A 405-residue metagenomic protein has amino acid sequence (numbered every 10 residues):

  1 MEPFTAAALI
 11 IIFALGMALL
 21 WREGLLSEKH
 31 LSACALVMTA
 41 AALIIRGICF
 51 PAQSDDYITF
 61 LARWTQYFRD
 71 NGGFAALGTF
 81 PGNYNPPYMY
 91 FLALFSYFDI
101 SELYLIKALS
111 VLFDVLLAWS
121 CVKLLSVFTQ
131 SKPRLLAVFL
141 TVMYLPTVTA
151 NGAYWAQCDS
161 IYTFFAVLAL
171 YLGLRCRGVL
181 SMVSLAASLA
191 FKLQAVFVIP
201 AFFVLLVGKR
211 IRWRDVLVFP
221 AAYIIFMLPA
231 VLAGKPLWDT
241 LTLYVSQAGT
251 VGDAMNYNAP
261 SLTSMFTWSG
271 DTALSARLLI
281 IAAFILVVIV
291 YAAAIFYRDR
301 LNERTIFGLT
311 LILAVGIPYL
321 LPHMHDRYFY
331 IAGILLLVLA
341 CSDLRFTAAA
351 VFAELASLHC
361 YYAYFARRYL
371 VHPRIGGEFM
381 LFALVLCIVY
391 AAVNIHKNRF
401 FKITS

Functional and structural regions predicted by a protein language model:
M1-G47, S126-V127, L135-L136, N302 (+2 more regions): Start-transfer (signal-anchor) and selected internal transmembrane alpha helices of multi-pass inner/ER membrane
M1-L9, A18, C49, T240-S261 (+4 more regions): Transmembrane helical bundles and short interhelical boundary loops of multi-pass, membrane-embedded
L15, R175, F197-A221, I331: Perimembrane helix-loop-helix junctions
L19-L25, A33, V127, P236 (+1 more regions): Aromatic/glycine/proline-enriched transmembrane-helix motif characteristic of membrane-embedded glycan-assembly enzymes
V37-T39, R210-L232, Q247, F352-A353: Hydrophobic alpha-helical membrane-interfacial segments at the cytosolic entry of transmembrane helices
F50-W64, T79-F91, V251-L262: Extracytoplasmic catalytic/substrate-binding loops of multi-pass membrane glycan-assembly enzymes
P86, I100-L116, T272-A283: Loop-to-helix entry region of an early transmembrane alpha helix in multi-pass inner-membrane enzymes
S120-K123, I161-G178, L335-L336: Specific aromatic-rich, kink-prone transmembrane helix
